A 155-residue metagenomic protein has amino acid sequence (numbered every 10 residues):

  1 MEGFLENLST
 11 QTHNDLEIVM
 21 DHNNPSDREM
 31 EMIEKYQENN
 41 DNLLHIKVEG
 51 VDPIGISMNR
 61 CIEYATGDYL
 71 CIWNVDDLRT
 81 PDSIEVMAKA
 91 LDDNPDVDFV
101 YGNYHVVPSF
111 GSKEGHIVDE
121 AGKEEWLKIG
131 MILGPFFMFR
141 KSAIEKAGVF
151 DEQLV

Functional and structural regions predicted by a protein language model:
E6-D15: Short, acidic, metal-binding catalytic loop of nucleotide-sugar glycosyltransferases
H22-E31, G50, N74: A conserved acidic beta->alpha catalytic loop
D27-K35, L78, D82: Acidic helix N-cap motif at the loop->helix transition within catalytic regions of sugar-transfer enzymes
V48-A65: Glycine-rich, basic loop-to-helix element that forms the pyrophosphate-binding segment of sugar-nucleotide handling
L70: Short aromatic/hydrophobic "clamp" motif used to bind/position activated sugar donors
D82-E114: Conserved donor NDP-sugar-binding/catalytic core segment of glycosyltransferases
N103, S112-G134: Short, flexible, basic/aromatic active-site loop/helix in glycosyltransferases
E124-V155: Conserved nucleotide-sugar donor-binding catalytic segment
